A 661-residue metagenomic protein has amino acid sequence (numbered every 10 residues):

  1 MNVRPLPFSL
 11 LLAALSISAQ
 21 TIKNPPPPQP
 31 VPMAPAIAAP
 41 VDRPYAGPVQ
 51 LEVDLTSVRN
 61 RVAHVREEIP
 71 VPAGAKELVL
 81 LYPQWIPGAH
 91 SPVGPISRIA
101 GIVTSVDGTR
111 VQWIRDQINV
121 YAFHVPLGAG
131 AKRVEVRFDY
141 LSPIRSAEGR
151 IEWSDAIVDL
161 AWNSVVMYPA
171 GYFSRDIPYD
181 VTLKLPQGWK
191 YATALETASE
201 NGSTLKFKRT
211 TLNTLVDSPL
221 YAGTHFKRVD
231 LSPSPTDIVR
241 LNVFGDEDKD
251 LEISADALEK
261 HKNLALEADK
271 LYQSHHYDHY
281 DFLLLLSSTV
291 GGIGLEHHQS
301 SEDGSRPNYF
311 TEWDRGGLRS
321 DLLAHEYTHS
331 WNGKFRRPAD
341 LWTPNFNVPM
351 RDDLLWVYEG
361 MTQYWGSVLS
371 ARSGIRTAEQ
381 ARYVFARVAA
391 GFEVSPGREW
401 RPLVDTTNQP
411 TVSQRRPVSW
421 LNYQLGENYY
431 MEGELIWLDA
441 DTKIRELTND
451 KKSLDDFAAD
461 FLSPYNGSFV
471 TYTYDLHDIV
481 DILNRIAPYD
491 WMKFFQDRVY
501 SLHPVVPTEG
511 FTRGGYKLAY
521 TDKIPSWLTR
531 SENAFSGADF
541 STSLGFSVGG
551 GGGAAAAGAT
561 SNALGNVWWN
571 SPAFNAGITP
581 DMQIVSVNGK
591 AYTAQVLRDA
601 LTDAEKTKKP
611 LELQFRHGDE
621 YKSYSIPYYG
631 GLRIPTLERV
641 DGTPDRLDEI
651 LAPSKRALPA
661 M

Functional and structural regions predicted by a protein language model:
M1-P5: Positively charged n-region of N-terminal signal peptides that target proteins for export
P7-S16: Bacterial N-terminal signal peptides
Q20-V58: N-terminal, polar/Ser/Thr-rich
P40-G47, T56, V62-G74, P87-G88 (+3 more regions): Non-catalytic architectural context of zinc metalloproteases
E67, D230-L355, M361, W365: Juxtacatalytic substrate-recognition/specificity segment
L80-I86: Short Gly/aromatic-enriched secondary-structure transition segments
W85, G128, D139-L141, P186 (+4 more regions): Solvent-exposed coil/turn segments that connect beta secondary-structure elements in extracytoplasmic/periplasmic
G366-S367, R376-M661: C-terminal recognition in membrane/secretory proteostasis and scaffolding
